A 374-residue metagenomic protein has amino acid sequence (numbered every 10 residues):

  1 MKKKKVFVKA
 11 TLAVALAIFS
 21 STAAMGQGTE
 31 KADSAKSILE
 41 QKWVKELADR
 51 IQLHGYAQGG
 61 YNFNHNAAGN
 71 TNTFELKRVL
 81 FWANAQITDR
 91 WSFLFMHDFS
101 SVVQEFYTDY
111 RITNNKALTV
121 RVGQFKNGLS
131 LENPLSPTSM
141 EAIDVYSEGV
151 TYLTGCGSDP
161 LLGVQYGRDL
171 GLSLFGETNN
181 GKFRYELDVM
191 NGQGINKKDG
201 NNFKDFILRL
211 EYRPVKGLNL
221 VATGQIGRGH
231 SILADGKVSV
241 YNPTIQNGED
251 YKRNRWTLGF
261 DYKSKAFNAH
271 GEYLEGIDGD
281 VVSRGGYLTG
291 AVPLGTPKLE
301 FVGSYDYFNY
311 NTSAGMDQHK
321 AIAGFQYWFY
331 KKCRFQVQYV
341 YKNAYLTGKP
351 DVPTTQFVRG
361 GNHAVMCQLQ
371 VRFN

Functional and structural regions predicted by a protein language model:
M1-Q58, D109: N-terminal periplasmic/intermembrane-space "pro-region" immediately following the signal or transit peptide
K3-V6, A10, F125, L210 (+1 more regions): Hydrophobic alpha-helical segments, especially transmembrane helices and their immediate juxtamembrane helical caps
K9-T11, A15, A83, N127 (+1 more regions): A periodicity- and composition-biased signal for non-globular, repetitive helical segments
E40-G192, N202-I207, E211-L220, G224-I226 (+2 more regions): Outer membrane beta-barrel
N66-G69, T88, L94, Y107-T113 (+4 more regions): Outer-membrane beta-barrel pore domains
Q165, N196-N201, D250-K252, G279-V281: Active-site glycine- and acidic-residue-rich loops that bind and position anionic ligands or nucleotide-like cofactors
N191-I195, P243-I245: Surface-exposed cleft-lining segments at the edges of enzyme active sites
